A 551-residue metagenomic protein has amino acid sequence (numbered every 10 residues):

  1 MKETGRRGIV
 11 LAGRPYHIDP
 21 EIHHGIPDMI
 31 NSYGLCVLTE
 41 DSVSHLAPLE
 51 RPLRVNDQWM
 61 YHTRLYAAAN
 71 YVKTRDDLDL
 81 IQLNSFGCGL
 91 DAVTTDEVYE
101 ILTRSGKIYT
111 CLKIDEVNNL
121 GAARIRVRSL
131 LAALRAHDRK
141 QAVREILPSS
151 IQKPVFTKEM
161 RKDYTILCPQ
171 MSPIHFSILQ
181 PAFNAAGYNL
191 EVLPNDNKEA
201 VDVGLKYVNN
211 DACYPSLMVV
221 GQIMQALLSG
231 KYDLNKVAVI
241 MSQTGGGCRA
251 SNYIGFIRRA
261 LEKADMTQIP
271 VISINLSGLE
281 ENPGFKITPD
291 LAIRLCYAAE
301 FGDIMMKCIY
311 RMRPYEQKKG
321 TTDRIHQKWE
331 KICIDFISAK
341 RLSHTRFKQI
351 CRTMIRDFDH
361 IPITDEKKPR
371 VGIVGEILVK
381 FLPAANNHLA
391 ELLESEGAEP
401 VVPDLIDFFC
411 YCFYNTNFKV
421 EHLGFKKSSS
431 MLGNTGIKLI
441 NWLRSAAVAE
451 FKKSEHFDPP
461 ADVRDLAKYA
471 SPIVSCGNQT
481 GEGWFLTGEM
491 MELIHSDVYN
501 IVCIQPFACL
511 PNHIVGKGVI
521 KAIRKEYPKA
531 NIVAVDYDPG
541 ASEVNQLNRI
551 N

Functional and structural regions predicted by a protein language model:
M1-N551: An N-terminal assembly and electron-transfer interface module characteristic of large anaerobic redox and radical
